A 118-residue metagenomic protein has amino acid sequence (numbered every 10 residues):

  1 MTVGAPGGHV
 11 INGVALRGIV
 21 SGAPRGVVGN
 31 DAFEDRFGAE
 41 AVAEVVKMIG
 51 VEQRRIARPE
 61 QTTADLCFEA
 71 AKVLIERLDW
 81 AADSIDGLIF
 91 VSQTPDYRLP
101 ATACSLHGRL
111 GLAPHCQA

Functional and structural regions predicted by a protein language model:
M1-D86, H107-G111: Conserved "HGTGT" condensation-loop signature of ketosynthase/thiolase-family condensing enzymes that catalyze
I89-A118: Active-site-proximal gating segment of KS-fold condensing enzymes and close homologs
